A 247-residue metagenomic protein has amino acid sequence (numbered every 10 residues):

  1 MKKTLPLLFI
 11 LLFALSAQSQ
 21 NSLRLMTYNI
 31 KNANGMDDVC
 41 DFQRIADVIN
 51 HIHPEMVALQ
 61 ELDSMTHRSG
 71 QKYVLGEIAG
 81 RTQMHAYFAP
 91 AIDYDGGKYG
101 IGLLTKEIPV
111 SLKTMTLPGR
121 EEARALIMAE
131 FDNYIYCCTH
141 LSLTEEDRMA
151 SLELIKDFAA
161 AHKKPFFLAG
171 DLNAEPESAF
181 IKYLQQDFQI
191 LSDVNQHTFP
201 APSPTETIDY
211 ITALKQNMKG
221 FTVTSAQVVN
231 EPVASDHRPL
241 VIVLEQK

Functional and structural regions predicted by a protein language model:
K2, A17-R81, D93-G97, E153 (+1 more regions): N-terminal, active-site-proximal structural segment of metallo-dependent hydrolase catalytic domains
T4-L15: Sec-dependent N-terminal signal peptides
S22, D37-D38, L62-Y134, G220-N230: Structured beta-strand-rich core segments of catalytic domains in phosphoester-bond hydrolases
L23, E55-M56, P165-F167, Y210: Short, Asp-centered acidic motifs that coordinate Mg2+ and/or phosphate in catalytic or ligand-binding sites
Y28-I30, L62, T139-L141, G170-L172 (+1 more regions): Active-site metal-binding loops of divalent metal-dependent hydrolases
Q43-V48, E77, M128, E153-F158 (+3 more regions): Alpha-helical elements of Rossmann-like donor-binding domains used by nucleotide-donor carbohydrate transfer enzymes
A58-Q60, Y87-P90, F167-D171, L191-V194: Active-site neighborhood of phospho(di)ester-bond hydrolases with catalytic His/Asp-centered motifs
T114-M115, E145-M149, D157-F166, N173-K247: Metal-dependent phosphoester-hydrolase catalytic domains
